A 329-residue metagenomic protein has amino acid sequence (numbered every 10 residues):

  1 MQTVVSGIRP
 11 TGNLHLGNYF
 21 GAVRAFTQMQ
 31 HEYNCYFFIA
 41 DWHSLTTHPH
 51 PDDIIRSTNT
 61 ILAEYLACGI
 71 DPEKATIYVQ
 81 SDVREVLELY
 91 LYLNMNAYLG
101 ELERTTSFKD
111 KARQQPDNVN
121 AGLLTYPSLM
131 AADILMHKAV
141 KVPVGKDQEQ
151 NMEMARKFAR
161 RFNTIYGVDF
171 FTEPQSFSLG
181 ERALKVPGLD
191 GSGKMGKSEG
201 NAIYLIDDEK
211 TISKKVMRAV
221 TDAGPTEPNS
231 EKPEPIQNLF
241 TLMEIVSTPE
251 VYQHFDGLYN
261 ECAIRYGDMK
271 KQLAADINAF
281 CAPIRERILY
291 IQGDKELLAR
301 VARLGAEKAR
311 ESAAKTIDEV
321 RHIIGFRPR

Functional and structural regions predicted by a protein language model:
Q2-A132, R285, L289: N-terminal Rossmann-like or analogous alpha/beta NTP/dinucleotide-binding catalytic cores that position adenine
W42, A131-L135, G191, T248: Short connector loops/turns at beta-strand edges and beta->alpha or beta->beta junctions
L99-E103, M136-P143, S247-F255, R285: Short helix-capping/linker segments at secondary-structure and domain boundaries
D110-F162, Y166, P187: Internal, conserved structured core segments that host functional sites
Q150, R156-R329: Conserved nucleotide- and phosphate/pyrophosphate-binding catalytic cores in adenylate/nucleotidyl-handling enzymes
